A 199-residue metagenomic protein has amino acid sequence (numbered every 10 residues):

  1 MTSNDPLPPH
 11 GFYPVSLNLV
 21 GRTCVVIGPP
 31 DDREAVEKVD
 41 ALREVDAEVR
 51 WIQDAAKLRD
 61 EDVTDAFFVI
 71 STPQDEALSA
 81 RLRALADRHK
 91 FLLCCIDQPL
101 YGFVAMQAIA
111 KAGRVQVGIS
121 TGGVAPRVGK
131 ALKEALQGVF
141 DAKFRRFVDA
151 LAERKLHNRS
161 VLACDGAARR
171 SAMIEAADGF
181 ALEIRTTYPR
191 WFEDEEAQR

Functional and structural regions predicted by a protein language model:
N4-H10, W51-A55, Q98-Y101: Short gly/ser/thr-rich secondary-structure transition/capping motifs
P9-D40, A150-V161, D165-A167, R199: Glycine-rich adenosine-cofactor-binding loop
R43, A47-E61: A short, well-structured beta->alpha microelement
V63-F68: Short acidic/histidine-rich motifs immediately flanking catalytic phosphotransfer sites in two-component signaling
T72-Q74: Glycine-rich, N-terminal phosphate-binding loop of Rossmann-like dinucleotide-binding domains
E76-G122: Rossmann-fold NAD(P)-binding glycine/threonine-rich loop
G123-R199: An accessory alpha-helical subdomain
